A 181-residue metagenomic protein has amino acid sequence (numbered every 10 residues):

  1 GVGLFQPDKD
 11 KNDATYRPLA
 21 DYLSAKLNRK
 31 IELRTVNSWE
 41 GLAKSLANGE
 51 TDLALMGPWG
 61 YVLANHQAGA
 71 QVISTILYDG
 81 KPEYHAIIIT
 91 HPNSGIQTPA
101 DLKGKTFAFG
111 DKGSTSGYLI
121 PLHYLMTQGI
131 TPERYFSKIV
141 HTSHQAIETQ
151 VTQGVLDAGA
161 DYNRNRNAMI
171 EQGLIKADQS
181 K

Functional and structural regions predicted by a protein language model:
G1-Y16, S116: Extracytoplasmic "Venus flytrap"
G3-F5, H85-I96: A bilobed periplasmic-binding-protein/Venus flytrap-type ligand-binding module shared by bacterial periplasmic
T15-K26: Short catalytic helix/loop segments, enriched in acidic residues and glycine and frequently bearing histidine
K26-K30, E50, L55-P58, V62-A68 (+6 more regions): Sec/Tat-exported extracytoplasmic proteins
E40-A54, Q67-A68, A100, H144-R164: Short helices/loops that flank or line small-molecule/ion binding pockets
G69-G80: A structural signal for short loop-to-beta-strand junctions that line the ligand-binding cleft of periplasmic/secreted
T90-D111: Flexible hinge/capping segments at coil-to-helix
T106-K181: Pocket-lining segment of extracytoplasmic ligand-binding domains
